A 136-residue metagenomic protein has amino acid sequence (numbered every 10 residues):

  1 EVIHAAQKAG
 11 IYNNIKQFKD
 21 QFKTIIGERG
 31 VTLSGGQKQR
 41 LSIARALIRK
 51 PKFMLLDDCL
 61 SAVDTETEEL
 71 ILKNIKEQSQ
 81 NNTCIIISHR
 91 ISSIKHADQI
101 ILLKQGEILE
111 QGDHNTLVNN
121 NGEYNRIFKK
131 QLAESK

Functional and structural regions predicted by a protein language model:
E1-E28, L72-K73, N81: ABC ATPase nucleotide-binding domain helical subdomain, centered on the C-loop/LSGGQ "ABC signature"
K8, Q17, Q21, K73 (+1 more regions): C-terminal portion of ABC ATPase nucleotide-binding domains
Y12-L41, C59, V63-E66, A133-S135: ABC-fold ATPase nucleotide-binding domain signature/coupling loops
I43, I87: Hydrophobic anchor residue at the start of the ABC signature
I48-K52, N81: A short, proline-enriched helix->beta-strand linker immediately N-terminal to the Walker B motif in ABC-type P-loop
M54-D57: Catalytic Walker B motif of ABC-type/P-loop ATPase nucleotide-binding domains
D64-N74: Conserved D-loop/post-Walker B switch-helix segment of ABC ATPase nucleotide-binding domains
E77-I86: Conserved catalytic loops of ABC-family nucleotide-binding domains
